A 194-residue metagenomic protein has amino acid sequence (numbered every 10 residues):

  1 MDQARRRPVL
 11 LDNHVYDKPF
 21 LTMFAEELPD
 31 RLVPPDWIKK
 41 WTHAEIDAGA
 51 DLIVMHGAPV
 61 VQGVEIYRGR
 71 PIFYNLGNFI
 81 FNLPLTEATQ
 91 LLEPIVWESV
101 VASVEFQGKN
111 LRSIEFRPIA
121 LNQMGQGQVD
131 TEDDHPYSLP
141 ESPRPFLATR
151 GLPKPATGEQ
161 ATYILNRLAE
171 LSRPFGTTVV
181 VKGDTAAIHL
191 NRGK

Functional and structural regions predicted by a protein language model:
M1-A25: Core catalytic region of metal-dependent phosphoesterases/phosphodiesterases, especially metallo-beta-lactamase-like
Q3-P8, P34-V100: Conserved beta-sheet core of the metallophosphoesterase superfamily
D12, H56, R117: Conserved residues at the C-terminal ends of beta-strands
V15, L76-N78, P118: A mature extracytoplasmic/lumenal domain signature
D17, E27-D30, V61-Q62: Short, active-site-adjacent cap segments at secondary-structure transitions
K18, F81, Q123: Flexible, glycine-rich phosphate/dinucleotide-binding loops and adjacent beta-alpha linkers at cofactor/substrate
T22-R31, G77: Conserved catalytic scaffold of divalent metal-dependent phosphoesterases
A88-K194: A short C-terminal boundary segment appended to hydrolase-like catalytic domains
